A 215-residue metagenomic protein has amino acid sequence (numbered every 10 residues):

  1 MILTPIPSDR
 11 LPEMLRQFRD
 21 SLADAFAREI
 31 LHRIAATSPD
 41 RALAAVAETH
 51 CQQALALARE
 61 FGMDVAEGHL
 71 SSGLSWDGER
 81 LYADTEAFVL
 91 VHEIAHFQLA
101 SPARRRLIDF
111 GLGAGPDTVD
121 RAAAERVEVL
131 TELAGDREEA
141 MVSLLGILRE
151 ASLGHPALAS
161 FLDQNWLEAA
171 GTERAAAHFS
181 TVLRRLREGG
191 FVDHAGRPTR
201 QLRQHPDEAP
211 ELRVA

Functional and structural regions predicted by a protein language model:
M1-G68, A195-E211: A metal-dependent hydrolase signature that marks the N-terminal structural subdomain at the beginning of catalytic folds
M1-L3, L158-A215: Pan-zinc metallopeptidase signature
A45, L74-V89, E132: Short pre-active-site segment immediately N-terminal to the catalytic Zn-binding motif
H69-D77, L99-E138, A159-L167: Post-HEXXH active-site segment of zinc metalloproteases
F88-P102: Active-site recognition of the HExxH zinc-binding catalytic motif
I108-D117, G154, E173-V182: Alpha-helical, largely C-terminal catalytic domains that coordinate divalent metal ions via clustered Asp/Glu/His
D136-A151: An active-site-proximal "capping" alpha-helix that borders the catalytic cofactor pocket
R149-F161: Substrate-binding/catalytic groove segments of enzymes that remodel or degrade extracellular structural polymers
